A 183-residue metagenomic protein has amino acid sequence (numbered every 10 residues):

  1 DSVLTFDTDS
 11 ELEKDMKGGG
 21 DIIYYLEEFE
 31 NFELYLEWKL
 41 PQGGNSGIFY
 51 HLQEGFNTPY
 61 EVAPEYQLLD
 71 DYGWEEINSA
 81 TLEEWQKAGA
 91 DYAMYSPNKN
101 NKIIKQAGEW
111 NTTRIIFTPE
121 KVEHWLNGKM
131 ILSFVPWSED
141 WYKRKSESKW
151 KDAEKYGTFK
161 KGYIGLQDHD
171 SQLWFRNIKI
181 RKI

Functional and structural regions predicted by a protein language model:
D1-I183: Carbohydrate-interacting regions of secretory-pathway proteins
